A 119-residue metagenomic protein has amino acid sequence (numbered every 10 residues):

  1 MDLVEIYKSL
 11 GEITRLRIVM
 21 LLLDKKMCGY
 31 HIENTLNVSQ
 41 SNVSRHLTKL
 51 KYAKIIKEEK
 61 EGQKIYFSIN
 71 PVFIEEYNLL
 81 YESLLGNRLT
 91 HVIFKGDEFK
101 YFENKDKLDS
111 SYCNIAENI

Functional and structural regions predicted by a protein language model:
I13, D24-Y30: Short capping segments at the starts of secondary-structure elements
D24, Y52, P71-I119: C-terminal regulatory/oligomerization modules of transcriptional regulators
N34, K51-Y52: Alpha-helical residues within the helix-turn-helix
S39-N42: Helix-turn-helix DNA-binding motif, specifically the short coil turn and the N-cap/start of the second
Y52-E61, S68: Beta-hairpin "wing" of winged helix-turn-helix
